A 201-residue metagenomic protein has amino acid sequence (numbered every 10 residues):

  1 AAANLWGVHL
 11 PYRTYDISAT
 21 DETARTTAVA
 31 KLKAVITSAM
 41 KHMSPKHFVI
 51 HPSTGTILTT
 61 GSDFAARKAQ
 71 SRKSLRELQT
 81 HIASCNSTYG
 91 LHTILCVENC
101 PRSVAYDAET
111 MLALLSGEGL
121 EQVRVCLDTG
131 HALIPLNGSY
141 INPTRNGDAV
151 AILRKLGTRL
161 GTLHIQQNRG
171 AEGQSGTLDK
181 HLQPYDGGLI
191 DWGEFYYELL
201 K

Functional and structural regions predicted by a protein language model:
A1-N4, A30-M43, A108-E118, N146-R159 (+1 more regions): Short amphipathic alpha-helices and their capping/turn segments at secondary-structure boundaries
A3-L10, F48-I50, L95-V97, V123-D128 (+2 more regions): Hydrophobic faces of well-ordered beta-strands that scaffold small-molecule active sites in alpha/beta enzyme cores
N4, V8-P11, Y15, S87-I94 (+3 more regions): Alpha-helical context
L5-R13, P101, M111, P143 (+1 more regions): Generic low-polarity alpha-helical segments
H9, H42, H47, H51 (+6 more regions): Histidine (H) residue identity feature
P11-R13, G55, P101-R102, H131-A132 (+1 more regions): Short, solvent-exposed loop/turn segments at secondary-structure junctions
Y15-V125: Active-site acidic/histidine proton-transfer and metal-coordination neighborhood in alpha/beta enzyme cores
S18-A19, K68, A108, C126 (+1 more regions): Gly/Pro-rich active-site loop or hairpin
